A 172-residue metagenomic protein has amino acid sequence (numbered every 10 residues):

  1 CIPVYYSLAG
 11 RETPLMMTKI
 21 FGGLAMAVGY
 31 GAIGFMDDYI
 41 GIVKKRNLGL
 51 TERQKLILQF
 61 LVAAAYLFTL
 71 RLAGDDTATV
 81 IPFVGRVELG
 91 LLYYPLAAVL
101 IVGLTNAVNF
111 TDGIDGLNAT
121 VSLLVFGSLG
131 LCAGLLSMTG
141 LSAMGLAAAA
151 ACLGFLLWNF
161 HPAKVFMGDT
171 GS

Functional and structural regions predicted by a protein language model:
C1-S172: "…together with the soluble PPM/PP2C metallo-phosphatase catalytic core" -> "…together with the soluble PPM/PP2C
